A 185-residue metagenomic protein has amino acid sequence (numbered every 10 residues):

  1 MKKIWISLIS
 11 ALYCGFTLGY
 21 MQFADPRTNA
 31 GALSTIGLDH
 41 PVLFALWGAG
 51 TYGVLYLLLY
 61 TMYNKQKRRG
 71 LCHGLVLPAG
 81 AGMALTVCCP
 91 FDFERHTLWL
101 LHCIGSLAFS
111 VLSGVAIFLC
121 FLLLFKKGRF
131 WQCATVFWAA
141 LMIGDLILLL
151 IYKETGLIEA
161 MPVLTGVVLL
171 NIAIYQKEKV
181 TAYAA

Functional and structural regions predicted by a protein language model:
M1-K3, Y60-H73, L122-C133, E178-A185: Membrane-interface helix-boundary motifs at transmembrane edges
A11-R27: Alpha-helical transmembrane segments of multi-pass membrane proteins
M21-F23, M62-N64, C88-H96, L123 (+1 more regions): Juxtamembrane "helix-exit" motif on the non-cytosolic side of transmembrane helices
S34-L38, R95-A108, T155-L164: Non-cytosolic membrane-interface motifs at loop->transmembrane helix junctions
I36-V54: Interfacial helix-start motif at the membrane-water boundary
V76-C133: Membrane-proximal helix-loop-helix units in multi-pass membrane proteins
F125-A185: Terminal transmembrane helical module of multi-pass membrane proteins
